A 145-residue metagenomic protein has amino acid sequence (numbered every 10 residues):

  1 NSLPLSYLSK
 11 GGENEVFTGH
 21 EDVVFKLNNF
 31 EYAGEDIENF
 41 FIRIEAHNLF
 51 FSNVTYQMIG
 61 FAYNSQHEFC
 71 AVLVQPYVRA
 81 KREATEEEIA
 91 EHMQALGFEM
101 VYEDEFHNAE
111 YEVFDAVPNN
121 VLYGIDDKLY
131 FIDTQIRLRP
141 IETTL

Functional and structural regions predicted by a protein language model:
S2, M100-E110: Alpha-helix-centered segments that form part of catalytic cores
S2-S52: ATP-binding glycine-rich loop module of kinase domains
T18-G19, Y77, Y123: Conserved hydrophobic "DFG−1" position in protein kinase catalytic cores
V23, A71-L73, E112, Y130: Protein kinase-like catalytic core scaffold
V24-E31, P76-V78, D133-Q135: Active-site ExK catalytic segment of metal-dependent nucleases
N29, N48, N53-Y102: Conserved structural core of kinase catalytic domains
Y32-I42, E83-E88, P140-T143: Active-site-adjacent loop/helix micro-motif of nuclease/hydrolase catalytic cores
F106-L145: Catalytic activation segment of kinase domains across protein kinase-like and atypical kinase folds
